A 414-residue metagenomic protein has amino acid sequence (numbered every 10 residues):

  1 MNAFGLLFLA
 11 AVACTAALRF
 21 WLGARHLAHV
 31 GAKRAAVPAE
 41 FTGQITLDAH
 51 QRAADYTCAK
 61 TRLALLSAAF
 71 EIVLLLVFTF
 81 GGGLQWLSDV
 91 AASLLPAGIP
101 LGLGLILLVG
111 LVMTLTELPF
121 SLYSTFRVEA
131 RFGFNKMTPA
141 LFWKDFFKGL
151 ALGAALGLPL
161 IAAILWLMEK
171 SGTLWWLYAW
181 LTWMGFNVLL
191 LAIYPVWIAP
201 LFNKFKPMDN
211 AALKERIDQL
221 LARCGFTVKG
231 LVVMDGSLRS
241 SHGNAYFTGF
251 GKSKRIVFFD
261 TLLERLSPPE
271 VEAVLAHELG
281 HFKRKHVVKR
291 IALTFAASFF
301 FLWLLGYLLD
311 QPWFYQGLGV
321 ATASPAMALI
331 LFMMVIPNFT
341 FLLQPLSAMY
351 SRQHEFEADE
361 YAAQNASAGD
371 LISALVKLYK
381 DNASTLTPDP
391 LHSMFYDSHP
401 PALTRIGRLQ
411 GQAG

Functional and structural regions predicted by a protein language model:
N2-A323, P337-G414: Polar-ligand-bearing catalytic/cofactor-coordination segments of membrane-embedded or membrane-tethered inner-membrane
S324-A328: Glycine-rich, flexible loop segments associated with nucleotide phosphate handling
L331-V335: Alpha-helical transmembrane segments
